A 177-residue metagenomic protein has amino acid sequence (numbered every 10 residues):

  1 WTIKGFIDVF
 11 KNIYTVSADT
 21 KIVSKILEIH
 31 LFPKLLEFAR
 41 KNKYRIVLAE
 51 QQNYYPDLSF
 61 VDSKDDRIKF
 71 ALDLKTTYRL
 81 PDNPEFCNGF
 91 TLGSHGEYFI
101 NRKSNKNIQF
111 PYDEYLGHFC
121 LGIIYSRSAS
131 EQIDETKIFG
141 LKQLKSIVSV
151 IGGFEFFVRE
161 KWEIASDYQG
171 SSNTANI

Functional and structural regions predicted by a protein language model:
W1-Y54, S63-F70, T76-I177: Nucleic-acid endonuclease domains
D57: An anion-binding loop in the catalytic cleft
